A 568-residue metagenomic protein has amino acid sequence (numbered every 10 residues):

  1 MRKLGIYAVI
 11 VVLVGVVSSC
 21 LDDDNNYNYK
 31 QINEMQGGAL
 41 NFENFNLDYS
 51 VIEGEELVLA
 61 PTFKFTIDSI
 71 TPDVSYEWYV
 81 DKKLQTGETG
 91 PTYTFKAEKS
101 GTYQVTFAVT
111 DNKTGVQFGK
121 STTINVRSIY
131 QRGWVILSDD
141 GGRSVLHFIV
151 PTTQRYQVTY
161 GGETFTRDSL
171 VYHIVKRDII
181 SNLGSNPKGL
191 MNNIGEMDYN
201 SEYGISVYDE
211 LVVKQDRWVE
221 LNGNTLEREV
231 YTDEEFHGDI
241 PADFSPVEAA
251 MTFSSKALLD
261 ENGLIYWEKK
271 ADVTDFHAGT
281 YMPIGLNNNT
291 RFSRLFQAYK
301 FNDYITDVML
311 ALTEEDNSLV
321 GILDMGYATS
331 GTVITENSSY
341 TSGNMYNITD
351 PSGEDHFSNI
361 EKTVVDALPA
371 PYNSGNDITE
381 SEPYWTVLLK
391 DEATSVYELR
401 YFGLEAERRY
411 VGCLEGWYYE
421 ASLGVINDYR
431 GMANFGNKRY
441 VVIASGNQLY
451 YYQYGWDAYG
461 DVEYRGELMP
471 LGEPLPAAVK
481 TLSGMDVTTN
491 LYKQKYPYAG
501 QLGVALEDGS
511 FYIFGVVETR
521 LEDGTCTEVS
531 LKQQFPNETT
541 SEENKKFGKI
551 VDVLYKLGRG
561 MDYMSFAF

Functional and structural regions predicted by a protein language model:
M1-A8: Positively charged n-region of N-terminal signal peptides that target proteins for export
V16-S19: C-terminal motif of bacterial Sec signal peptides marking the signal peptidase cleavage site
L21-I180, Q494-P497, E507-F511, E518-F568: Acidic/polar, low-complexity intrinsically disordered N-terminal segments immediately downstream of a Sec signal
Y130-V135, E210, K256, E382-T386 (+2 more regions): Entry beta-strands of beta-propeller and related beta-repeat scaffolds
V135-D140, V213-Q215, L259-E261, L312-E314 (+4 more regions): Recurrent small/Gly-Pro-centered beta-turn motifs in extracellular repeat architectures
S169, H173, N182, Y203-M432 (+3 more regions): Preference for solvent-exposed, low-hydrophobicity sequence contexts
S185-M191, E354-A367, W417-Y429, G472-Y492 (+1 more regions): Repeat-based blade/solenoid architectures
D391-D523: Intrinsically disordered, low-complexity segments enriched in Gly and acidic/Ser/Thr residues that form flexible
